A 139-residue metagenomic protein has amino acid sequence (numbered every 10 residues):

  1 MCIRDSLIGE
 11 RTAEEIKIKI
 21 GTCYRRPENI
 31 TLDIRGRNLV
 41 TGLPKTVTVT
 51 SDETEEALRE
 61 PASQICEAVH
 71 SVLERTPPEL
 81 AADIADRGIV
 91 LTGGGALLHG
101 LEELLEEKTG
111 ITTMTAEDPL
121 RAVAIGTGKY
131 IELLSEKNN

Functional and structural regions predicted by a protein language model:
R4-R59: Phosphate-binding glycine-rich/basic clefts of nucleotide- and phosphate-handling proteins, predominantly
L7-R11, D83, M114-P119: Interdomain boundary/hinge elements
R11, E53, E60, Q64 (+4 more regions): Conserved active-site and cofactor/substrate-binding residues in soluble primary-metabolism enzymes
I16, V69, L91, T127: Residue-level signature of catalytic and energy-coupling elements of molecular machines, predominantly ATP/GTP-dependent
G21, R25, A81-L105: Glycine-rich phosphate-binding loops at beta-strand->alpha-helix junctions
D33, V90, M114-T115: Structured core elements
A57-I84, Y130-L133: Phosphate/ATP-binding catalytic cores across multiple sugar-kinase/actin-like superfamilies, primarily ASKHA
E103-G128, L133, K137: Conserved phosphate-binding/catalytic loops in two-lobed NTP-binding clefts
